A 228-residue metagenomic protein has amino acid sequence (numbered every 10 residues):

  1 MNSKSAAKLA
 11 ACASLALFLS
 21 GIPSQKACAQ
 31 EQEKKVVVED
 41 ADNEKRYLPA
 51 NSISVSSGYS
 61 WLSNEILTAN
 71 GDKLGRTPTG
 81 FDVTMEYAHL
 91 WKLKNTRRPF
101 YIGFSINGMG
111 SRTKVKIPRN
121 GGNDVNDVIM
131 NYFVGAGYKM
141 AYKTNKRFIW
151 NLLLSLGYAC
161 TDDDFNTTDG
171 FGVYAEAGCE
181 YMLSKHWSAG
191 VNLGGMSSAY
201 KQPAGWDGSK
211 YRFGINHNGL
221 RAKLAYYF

Functional and structural regions predicted by a protein language model:
M1-A13: Bacterial N-terminal signal peptides that target proteins for export
L17-K26: C-terminal segment of classical bacterial N-terminal signal peptides
C28-T96, H217-F228: Short glycine/proline- and aromatic-enriched beta-strand/turn motifs that initiate or cap beta-hairpins
R46-L48, L62-I66, K73, N107-M109 (+1 more regions): Predominantly the C-terminal beta-signal and adjacent terminal strand-loop region of outer-membrane beta-barrel
Y47, D72-T79, G122-M130, F165-F171 (+1 more regions): Replace "Gram-negative outer membrane beta-barrel proteins" with "bacterial and organellar outer membrane beta-barrel
N64-D72, R112-G122, D162-V173, K201-G208: Outer-membrane beta-barrel translocator domains and adjoining extracellular loop/strand segments of Gram-negative
F81-F165, Y181, N218-F228: Gram-negative (and chloroplast) outer-membrane scaffold detector with strong preference for beta-barrel transmembrane
G157, D162-L183, W187-L193: Conserved binding-pocket/active-site segment within a compact domain
